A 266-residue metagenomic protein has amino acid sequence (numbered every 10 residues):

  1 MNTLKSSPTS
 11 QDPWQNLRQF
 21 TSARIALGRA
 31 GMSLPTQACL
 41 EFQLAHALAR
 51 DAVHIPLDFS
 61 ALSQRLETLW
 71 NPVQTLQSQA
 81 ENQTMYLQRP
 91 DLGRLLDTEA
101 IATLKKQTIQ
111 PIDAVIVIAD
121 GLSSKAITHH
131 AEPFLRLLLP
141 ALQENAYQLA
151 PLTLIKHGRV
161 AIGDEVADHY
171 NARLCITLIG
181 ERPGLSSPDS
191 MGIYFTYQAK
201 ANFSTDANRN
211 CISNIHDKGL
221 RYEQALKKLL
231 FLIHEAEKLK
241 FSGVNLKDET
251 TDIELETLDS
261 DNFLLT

Functional and structural regions predicted by a protein language model:
N2-R94, D252-S260: Active-site loop/lid in soluble adenylation, ligation, and acyl-transfer enzymes
L57, H129, P133, A161 (+3 more regions): Conserved active-site and cofactor/substrate-binding residues in soluble primary-metabolism enzymes
L62, L92-Q110: Short, charged beta->alpha transition segments
L66-T68, K106-Q110, A167-N171, L185-S187 (+1 more regions): Solvent-exposed alpha-helices and their adjacent loops that cap or buttress functional pockets in soluble metabolic
D113-A126, I176-L178, S213: Short glycine-rich or small-residue beta-strand-to-loop segments that form or flank ligand, phosphate, metal/Fe-S
S124-A146: Glycine-rich phosphate/diphosphate-binding loop of Rossmann-like nucleotide-binding domains
N145-P188: A contiguous pocket-lining binding segment that forms or flanks enzyme active sites
E181-T266: C-terminal functional extensions of proteins
